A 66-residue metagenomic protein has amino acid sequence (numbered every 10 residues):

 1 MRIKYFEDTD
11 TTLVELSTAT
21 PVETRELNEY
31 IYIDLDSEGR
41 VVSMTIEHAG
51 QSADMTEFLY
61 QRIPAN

Functional and structural regions predicted by a protein language model:
M1-N66: Small, basic N-terminal interaction modules of short regulatory proteins
